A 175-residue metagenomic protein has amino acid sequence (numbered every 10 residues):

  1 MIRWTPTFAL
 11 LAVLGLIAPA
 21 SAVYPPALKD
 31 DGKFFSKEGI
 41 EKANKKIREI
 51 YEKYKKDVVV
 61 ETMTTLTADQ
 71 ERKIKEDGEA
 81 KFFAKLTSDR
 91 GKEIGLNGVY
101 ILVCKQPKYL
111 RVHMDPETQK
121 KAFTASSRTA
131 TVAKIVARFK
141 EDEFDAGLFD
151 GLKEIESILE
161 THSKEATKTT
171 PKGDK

Functional and structural regions predicted by a protein language model:
M1-P6: Positively charged n-region of N-terminal signal peptides that target proteins for export
T7-L16: Bacterial N-terminal signal peptides
A22-K175: Folded, non-transmembrane soluble domains that reside on the lumenal/extracytoplasmic side of membranes
